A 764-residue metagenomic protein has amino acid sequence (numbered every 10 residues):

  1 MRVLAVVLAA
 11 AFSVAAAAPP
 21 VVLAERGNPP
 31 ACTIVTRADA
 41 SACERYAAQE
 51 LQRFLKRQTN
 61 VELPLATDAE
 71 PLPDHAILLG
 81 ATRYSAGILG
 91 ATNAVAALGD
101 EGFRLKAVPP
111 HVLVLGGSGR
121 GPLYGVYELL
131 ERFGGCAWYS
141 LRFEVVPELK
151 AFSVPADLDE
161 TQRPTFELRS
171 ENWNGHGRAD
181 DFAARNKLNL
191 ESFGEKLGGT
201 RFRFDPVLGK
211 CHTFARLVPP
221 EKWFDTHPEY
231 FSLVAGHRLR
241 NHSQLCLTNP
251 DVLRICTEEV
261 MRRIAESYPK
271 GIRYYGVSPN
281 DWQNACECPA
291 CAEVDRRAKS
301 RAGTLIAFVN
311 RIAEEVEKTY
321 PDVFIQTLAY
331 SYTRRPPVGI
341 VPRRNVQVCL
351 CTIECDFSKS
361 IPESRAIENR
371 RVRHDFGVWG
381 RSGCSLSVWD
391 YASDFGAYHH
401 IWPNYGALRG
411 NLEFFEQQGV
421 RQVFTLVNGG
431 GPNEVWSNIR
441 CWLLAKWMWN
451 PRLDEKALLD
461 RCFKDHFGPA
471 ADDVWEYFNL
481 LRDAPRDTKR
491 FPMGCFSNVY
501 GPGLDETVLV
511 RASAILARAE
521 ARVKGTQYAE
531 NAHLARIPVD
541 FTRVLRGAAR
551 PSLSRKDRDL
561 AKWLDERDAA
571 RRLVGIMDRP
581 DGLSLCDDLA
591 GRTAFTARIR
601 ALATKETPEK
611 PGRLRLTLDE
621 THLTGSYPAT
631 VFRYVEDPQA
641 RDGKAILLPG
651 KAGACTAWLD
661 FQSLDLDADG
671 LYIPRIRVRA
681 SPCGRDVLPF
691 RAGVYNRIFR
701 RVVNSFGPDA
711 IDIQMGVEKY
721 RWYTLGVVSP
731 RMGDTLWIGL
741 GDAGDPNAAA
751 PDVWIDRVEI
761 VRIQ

Functional and structural regions predicted by a protein language model:
A9, A15-R104, F152-D159: Acidic, contiguous N-terminal accessory segments
A47-E50, F54, N93-A307, E314-P321 (+3 more regions): Feature activates predominantly on carbohydrate-active enzymes
L247-R254, R262, S267, I367-A470 (+1 more regions): Structured mid-domain segments that build the active-site/substrate or prosthetic-cofactor binding neighborhood
Q326-E354, H400-N404, P432-C441: Substrate-binding cleft/loops of secretory-pathway carbohydrate-active enzymes
L444-A668, Y672-P674, P682-G684, L688: Catalytic domains of carbohydrate-active enzymes that cleave complex glycans
S681-R700: Beta-strand acidic-aromatic groove motif in beta-rich domains, primarily in extracellular
R697-G733: Extracellular carbohydrate recognition and processing domains and analogous Trp-centered ligand-binding platforms
G739-A749: Short beta-strand-plus-loop segments that form exposed binding edges in beta-rich domains
